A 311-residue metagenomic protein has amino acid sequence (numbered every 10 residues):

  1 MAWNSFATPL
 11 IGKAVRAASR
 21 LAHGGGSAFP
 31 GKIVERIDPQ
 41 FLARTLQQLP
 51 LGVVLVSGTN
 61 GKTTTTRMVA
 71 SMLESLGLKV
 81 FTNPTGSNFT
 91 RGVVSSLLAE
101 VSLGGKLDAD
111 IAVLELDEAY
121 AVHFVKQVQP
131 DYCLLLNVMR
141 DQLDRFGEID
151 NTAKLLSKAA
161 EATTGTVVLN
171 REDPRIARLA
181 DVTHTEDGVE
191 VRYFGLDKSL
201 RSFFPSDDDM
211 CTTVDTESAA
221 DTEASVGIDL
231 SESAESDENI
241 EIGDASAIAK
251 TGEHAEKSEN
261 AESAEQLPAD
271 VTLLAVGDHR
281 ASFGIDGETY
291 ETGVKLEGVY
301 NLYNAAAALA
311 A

Functional and structural regions predicted by a protein language model:
M1-S57, M72-L76, T90-V101: Short, basic phosphate-binding NTP loop
E35-Q40, S95, V113-D117, D150-N151 (+1 more regions): Short gly/ser/thr-rich secondary-structure transition/capping motifs
G61: Conserved glycine(s) of the Walker
T64-T82: A conserved segment at the C-terminal end of the G1
M68, G92-S95, A306-A310: Short amphipathic alpha-helical face segments that pack within enzyme cores and frequently flank/anchor catalytic
T82-F89: Active-site nucleophile and cofactor-binding loops and adjacent substrate-binding regions of central metabolic enzymes
G104-T212, G293-K295: Flexible active-site lid/hinge loop adjacent to a nucleotide/diphosphate and Mg2+-phosphate binding pocket
G188-A311: Adenine nucleotide phosphate-binding catalytic loops in nucleotide-utilizing enzymes
